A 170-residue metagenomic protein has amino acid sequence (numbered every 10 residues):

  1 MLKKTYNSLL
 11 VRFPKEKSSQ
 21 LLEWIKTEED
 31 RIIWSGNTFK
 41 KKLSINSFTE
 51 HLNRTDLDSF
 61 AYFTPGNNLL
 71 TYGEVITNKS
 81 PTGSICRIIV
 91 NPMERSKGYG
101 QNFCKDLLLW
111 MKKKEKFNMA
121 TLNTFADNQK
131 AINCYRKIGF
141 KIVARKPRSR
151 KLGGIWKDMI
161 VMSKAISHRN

Functional and structural regions predicted by a protein language model:
T5-S8, P14-S18, L22-R95, C104 (+2 more regions): Acetyl-CoA-dependent GNAT
N67-T71, K130, W156: Glycine-rich acetyl-CoA-binding "A-motif" of GNAT/NAT acetyltransferases
P81, F117-N118, K141: Short acidic/polar active-site loop segments enriched in Thr and Asp
G98: Glycine-rich phosphate-binding loop
Q101, A126-A144: Conserved active-site alpha-helix within GNAT-family acetyltransferase domains
K113-N123: Conserved GNAT acetyl-CoA-binding A-motif
L122-I132, S149-I155: Conserved beta-strand-loop-alpha-helix junction that forms the acyl-donor binding cleft
I155-N170: Terminal substrate-recognition subdomain of acyl/acetyltransferases
